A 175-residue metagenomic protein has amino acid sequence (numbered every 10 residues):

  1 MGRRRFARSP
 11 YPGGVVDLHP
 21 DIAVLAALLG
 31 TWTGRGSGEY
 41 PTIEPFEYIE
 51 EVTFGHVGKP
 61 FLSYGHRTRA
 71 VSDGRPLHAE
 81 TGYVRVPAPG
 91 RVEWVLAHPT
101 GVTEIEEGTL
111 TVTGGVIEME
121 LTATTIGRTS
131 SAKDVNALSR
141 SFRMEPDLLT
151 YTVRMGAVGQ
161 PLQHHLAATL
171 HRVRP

Functional and structural regions predicted by a protein language model:
G2-F61, R69-P76, A137, E145-P146 (+1 more regions): Amphipathic/hydrophobic helical signal segments and adjacent flexible N-terminal regions that mediate secretion
G34, L62-H66, V92-L96, E118-A123 (+1 more regions): Short hydrophobic/aromatic-rich beta-strand segments that constitute the beta-sheet cores of beta-sandwich/beta-barrel
E50, E80-G82, E104-E106, L138-R140 (+1 more regions): A structural detector for short beta-strand units
T53-P60, R85-G90, T109-E118, F142-L148 (+1 more regions): A short, structured loop/turn motif at beta-sheet edges
Y64-H66, E80, R140, Y151 (+1 more regions): Polar/charged side chains located within well-ordered beta-strands of beta-rich proteins
R67-S72, A97-T103, I126-R128, R154-G159: Short, solvent-exposed aromatic-acidic interface loops
V71-T111: Helix-adjacent hinge/juxtasegments
G101-V102, E120-S139: Acidic, glycine-rich flexible loop segments
